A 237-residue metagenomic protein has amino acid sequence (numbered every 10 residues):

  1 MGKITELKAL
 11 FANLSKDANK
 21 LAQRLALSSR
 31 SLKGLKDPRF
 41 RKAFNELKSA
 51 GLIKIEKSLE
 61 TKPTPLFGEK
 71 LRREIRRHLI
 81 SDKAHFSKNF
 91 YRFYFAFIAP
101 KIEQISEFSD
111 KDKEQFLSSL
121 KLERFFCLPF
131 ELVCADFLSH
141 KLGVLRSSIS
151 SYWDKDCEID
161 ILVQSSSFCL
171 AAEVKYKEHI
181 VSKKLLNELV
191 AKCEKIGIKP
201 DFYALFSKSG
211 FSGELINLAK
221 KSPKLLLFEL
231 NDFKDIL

Functional and structural regions predicted by a protein language model:
G2-D154: Accessory nucleic acid-recognition modules appended to NTPase machines
S81-L237: A cross-kingdom feature that marks ATP-driven nucleic-acid transaction machinery
